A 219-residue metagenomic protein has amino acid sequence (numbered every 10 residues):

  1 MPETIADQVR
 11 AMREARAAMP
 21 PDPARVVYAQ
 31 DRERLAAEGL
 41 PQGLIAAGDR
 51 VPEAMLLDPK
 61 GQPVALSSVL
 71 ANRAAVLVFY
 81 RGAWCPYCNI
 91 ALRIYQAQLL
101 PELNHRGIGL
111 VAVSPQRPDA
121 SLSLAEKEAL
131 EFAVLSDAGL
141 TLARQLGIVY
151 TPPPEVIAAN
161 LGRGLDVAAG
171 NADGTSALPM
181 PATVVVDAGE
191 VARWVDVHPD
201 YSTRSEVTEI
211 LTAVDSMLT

Functional and structural regions predicted by a protein language model:
M1-R50: N-terminal targeting signals for export/organelle localization
A29-L35, I157-V167, D215-T219: Short, positively charged
E33-A74: Long amphipathic N-terminal alpha/beta scaffold segment
L66-Y95: Short active-site neighborhood of thiol/selenol oxidoreductases, capturing the structured segment around
L92-Q145: Structural microenvironment flanking redox-active thiols in thiol-disulfide oxidoreductases
D137-T203: Thiol/selenol-based redox catalytic cores and closely related redox-interacting motifs
Y201-M217: A short, polar/charged loop-to-alpha-helix boundary motif
